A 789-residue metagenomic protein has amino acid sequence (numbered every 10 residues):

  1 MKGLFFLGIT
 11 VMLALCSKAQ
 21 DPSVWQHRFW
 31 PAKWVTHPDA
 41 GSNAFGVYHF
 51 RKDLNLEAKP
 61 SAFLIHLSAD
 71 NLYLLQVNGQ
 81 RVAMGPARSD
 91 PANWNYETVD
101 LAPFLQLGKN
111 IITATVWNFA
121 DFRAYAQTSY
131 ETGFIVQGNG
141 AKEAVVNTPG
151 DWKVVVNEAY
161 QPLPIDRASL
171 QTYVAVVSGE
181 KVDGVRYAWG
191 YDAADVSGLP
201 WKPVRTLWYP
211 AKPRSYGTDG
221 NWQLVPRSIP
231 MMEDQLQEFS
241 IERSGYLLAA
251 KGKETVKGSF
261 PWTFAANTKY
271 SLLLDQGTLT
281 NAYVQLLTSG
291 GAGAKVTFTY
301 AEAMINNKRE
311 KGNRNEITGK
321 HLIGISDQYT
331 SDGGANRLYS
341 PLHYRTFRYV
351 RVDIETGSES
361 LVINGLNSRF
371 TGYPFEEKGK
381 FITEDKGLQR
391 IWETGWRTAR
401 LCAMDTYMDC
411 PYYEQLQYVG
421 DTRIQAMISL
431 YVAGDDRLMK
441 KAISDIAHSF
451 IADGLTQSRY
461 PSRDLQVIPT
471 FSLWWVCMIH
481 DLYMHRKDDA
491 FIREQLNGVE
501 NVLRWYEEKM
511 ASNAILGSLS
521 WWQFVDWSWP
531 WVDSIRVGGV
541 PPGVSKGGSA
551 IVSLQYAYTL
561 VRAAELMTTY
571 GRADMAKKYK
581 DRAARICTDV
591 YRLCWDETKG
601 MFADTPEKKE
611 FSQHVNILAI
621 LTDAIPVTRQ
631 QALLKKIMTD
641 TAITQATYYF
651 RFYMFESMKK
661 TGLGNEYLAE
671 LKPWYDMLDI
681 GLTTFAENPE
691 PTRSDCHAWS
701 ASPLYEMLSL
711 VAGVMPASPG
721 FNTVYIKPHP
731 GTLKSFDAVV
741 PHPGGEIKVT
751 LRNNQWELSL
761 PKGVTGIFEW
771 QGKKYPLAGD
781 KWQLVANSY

Functional and structural regions predicted by a protein language model:
M1-P22: Bacterial Sec-dependent N-terminal signal peptides
Q20-D409, D421, R437-L438, A442 (+2 more regions): Extracellular/oxidizing-compartment recognition motifs
A40, L273-Q276, S340, T406-V419 (+5 more regions): Solvent-exposed loop and edge beta-strand segments that line ligand/cofactor-binding and catalytic clefts
E143-V155, Y349, G357-T394, R400 (+4 more regions): Active-site acid/base region of carbohydrate-active enzymes
Q161-G190, K308, D581, T588 (+1 more regions): Non-catalytic C-terminal accessory modules of carbohydrate-active enzymes
Y283-E302, V350-E355, G420-S449, I479-R486 (+4 more regions): Alpha-helical support elements that line or immediately flank enzyme active sites and cofactor-binding pockets
V476, Y483, A557, A563-A564 (+2 more regions): Heptad-repeat amphipathic alpha-helical coiled-coil interaction surface used for oligomerization/assembly
E607-R693: Extracellular polysaccharide-recognition and catalytic grooves
